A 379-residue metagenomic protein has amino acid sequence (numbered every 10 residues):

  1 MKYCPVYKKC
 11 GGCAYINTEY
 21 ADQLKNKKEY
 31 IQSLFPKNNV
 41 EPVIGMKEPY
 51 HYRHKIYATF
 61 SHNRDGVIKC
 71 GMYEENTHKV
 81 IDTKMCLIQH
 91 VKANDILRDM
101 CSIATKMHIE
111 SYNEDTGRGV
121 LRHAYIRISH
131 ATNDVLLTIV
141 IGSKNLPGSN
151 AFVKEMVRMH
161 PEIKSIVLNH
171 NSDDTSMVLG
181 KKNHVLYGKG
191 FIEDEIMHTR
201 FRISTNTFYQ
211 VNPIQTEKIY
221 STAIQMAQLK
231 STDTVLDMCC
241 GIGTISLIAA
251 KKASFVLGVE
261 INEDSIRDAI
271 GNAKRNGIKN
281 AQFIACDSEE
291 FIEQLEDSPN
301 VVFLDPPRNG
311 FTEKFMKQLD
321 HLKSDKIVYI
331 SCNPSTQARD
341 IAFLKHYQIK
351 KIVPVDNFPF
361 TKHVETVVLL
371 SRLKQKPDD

Functional and structural regions predicted by a protein language model:
K2-E19, I242: Local cysteine-cluster metal-coordination motifs and their immediate loop/turn environment, predominantly Fe-S cluster
A14-S111, I126, H130-A131, L146: Extended interfacial segments that mediate partner engagement and assembly in macromolecular machines
E48-R53, H62-R64, T116-R118, L186 (+1 more regions): A short catalytic or substrate-binding loop motif that flags glycine-/basic-rich loops and adjacent residues that bind
H54, N133-V135, T232-D233, N300: Nucleotide donor/acceptor-binding cores
G71-E74, T138-V140, A269: Short, acidic/hydrophobic/Gly-rich beta-strand patch recurrent on exposed beta strands that often constitutes part
E110-R118, V235: Short helix/loop segment immediately N-terminal to the Walker
I126, N133-G142, R200-S204, V301: Short, aliphatic-rich beta-strand segments
G148, K154-D379: Rossmann-like S-adenosyl-L-methionine
